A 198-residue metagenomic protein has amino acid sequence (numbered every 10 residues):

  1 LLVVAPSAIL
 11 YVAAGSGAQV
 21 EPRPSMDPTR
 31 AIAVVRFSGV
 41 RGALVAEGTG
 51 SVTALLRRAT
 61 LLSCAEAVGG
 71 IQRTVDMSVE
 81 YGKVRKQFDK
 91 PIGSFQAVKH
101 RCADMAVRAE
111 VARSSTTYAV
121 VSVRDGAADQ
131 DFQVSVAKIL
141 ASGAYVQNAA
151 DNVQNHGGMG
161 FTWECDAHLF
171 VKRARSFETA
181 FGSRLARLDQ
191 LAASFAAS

Functional and structural regions predicted by a protein language model:
L1-D76, E80, S198: FAD-binding core of flavoproteins
L55-S198: Alpha-helical interface subdomain recognition
